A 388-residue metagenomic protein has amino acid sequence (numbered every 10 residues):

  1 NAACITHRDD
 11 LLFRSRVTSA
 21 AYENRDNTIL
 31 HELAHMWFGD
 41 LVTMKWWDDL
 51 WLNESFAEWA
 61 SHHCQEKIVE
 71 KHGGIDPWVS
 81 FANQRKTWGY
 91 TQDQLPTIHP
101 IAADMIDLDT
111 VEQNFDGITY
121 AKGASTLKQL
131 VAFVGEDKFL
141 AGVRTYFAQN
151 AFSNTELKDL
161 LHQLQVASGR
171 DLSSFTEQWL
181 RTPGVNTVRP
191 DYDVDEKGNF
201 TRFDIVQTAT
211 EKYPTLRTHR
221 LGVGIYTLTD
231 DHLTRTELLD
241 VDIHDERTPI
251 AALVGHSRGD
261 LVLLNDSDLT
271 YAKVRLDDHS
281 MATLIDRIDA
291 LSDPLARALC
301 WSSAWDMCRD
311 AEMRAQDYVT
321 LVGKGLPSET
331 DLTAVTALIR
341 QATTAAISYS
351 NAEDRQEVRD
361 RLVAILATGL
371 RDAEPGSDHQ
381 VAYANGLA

Functional and structural regions predicted by a protein language model:
N1-K212, T344-A345, N351, E357-T368 (+1 more regions): Hydrophobic alpha-helical and helix-loop surface patches within well-folded domains that function as non-catalytic
T18-Y22, F133, L233-L239, S292-A296: Short C-terminal domain-edge/linker segments immediately following a structured domain
H31, G135, V241-R247, N265-S267: Residue-level detector of functionally special positions within alpha-helical transmembrane segments of multi-pass
D191-D193, D240-D242, P249-V254, L263: Generic structural detector for well-ordered beta-strands
K197-R202, Y213-L216, L228, L233-T234 (+1 more regions): Long, ordered, helix-rich scaffold segments
G222-G224: Beta-strand signatures of extracellular beta-sandwich domains
Y226-T248: Solvent-exposed beta-strand/loop surfaces of large extracellular or lumenal domains
